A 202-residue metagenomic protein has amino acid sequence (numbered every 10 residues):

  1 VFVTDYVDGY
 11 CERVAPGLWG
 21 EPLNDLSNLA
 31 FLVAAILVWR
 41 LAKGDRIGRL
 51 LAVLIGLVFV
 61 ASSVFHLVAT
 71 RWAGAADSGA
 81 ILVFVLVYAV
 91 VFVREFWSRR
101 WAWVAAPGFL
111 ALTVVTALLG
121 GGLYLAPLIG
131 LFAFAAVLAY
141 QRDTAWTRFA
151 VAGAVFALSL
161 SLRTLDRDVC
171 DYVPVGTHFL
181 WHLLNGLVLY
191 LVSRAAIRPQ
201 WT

Functional and structural regions predicted by a protein language model:
V1-T202: Multi-pass alpha-helical transmembrane bundles in non-GPCR membrane proteins that perform intramembrane catalysis
